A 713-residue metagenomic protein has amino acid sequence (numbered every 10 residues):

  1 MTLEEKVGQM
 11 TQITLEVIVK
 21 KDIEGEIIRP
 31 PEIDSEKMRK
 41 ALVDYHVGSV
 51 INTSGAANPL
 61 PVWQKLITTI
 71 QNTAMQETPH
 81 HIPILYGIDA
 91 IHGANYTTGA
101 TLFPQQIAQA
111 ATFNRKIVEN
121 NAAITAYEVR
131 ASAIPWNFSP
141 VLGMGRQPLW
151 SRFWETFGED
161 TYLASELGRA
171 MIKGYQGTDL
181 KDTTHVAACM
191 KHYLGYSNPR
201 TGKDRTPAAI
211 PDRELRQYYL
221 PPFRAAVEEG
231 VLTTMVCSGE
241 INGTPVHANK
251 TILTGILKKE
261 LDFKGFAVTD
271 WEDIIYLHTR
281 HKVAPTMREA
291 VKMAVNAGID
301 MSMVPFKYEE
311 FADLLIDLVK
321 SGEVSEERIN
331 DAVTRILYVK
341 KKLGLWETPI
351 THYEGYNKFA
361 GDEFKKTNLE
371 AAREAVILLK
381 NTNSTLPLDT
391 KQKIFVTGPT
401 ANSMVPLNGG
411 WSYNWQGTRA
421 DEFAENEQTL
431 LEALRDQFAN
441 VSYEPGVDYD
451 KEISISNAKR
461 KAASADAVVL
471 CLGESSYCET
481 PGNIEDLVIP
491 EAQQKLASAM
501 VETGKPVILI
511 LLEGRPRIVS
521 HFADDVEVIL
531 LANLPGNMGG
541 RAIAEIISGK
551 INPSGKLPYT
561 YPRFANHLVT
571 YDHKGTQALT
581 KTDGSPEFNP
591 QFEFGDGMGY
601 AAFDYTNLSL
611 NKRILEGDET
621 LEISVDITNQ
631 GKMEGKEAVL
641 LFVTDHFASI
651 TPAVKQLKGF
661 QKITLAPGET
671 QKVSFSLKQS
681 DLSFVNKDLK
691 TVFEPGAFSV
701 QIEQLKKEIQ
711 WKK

Functional and structural regions predicted by a protein language model:
M1-N686, V692-E708, K712-K713: Glycoside hydrolase catalytic-domain context in secreted enzymes
